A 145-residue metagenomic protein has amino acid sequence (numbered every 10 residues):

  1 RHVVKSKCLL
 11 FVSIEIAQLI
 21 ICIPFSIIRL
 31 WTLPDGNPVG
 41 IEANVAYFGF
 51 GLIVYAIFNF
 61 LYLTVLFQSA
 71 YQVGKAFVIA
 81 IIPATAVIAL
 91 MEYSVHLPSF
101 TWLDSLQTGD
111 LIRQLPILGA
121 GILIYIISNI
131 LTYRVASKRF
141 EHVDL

Functional and structural regions predicted by a protein language model:
H2-V4: Alpha-helix N-cap/helix-start motif at helix boundaries, enriched for small hydrophobics
S6-L145: Hydrophobic alpha-helical transmembrane segments of membrane proteins
